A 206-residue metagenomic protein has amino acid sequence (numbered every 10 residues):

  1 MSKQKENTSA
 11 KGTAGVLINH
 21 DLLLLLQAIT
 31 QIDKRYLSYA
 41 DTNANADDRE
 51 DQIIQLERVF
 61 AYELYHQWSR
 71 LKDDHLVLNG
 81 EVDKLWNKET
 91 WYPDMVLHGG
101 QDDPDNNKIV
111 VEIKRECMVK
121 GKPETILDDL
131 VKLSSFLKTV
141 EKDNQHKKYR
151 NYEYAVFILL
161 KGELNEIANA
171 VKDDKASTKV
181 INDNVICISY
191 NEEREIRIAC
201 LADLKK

Functional and structural regions predicted by a protein language model:
A14-V82: Acidic-basic catalytic patches of nuclease active cores, encompassing PD-(D/E)XK and other metal-cofactor nuclease
L71-D73, G100-P104, L137-Y149: Alpha-helix termini
D74-D105: Active-site metal-binding core of divalent-cation-utilizing nuclease and nuclease-like domains
M95-L97, N106-C117, L133: Conserved catalytic cores of phosphodiester-cleaving nucleases, focusing on short active-site segments
E116-G121, E163-E166: Short acidic, S/G/P-rich loop/turn micro-motifs used as interaction or catalytic elements
M118-V140: Mg2+/Mn2+-dependent nuclease catalytic core
V140-D173: Nucleic-acid nuclease catalytic cores
K175-K206: Non-catalytic C-terminal interaction segments of nucleic acid-processing enzymes
